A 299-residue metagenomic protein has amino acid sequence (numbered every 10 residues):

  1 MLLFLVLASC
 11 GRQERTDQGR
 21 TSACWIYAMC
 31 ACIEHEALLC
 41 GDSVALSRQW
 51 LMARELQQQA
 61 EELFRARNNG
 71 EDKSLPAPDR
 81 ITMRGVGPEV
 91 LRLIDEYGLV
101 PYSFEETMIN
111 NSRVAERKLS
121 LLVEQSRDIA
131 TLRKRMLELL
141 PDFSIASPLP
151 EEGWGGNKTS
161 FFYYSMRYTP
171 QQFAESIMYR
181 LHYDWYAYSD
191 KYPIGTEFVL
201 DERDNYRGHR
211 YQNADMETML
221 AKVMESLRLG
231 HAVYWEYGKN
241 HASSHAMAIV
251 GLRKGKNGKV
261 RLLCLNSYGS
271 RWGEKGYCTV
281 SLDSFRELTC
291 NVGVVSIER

Functional and structural regions predicted by a protein language model:
M1-Q13: Bacterial Sec-dependent signal peptides at the C-terminal "C-region" and cleavage site
G11-L63: Cross-family signature of deubiquitinases and ubiquitin-like deconjugating cysteine proteases
Q13, K134-R299: Active-site signature of cysteine proteases
Q13-S22, L75-T82, R207-N213: Second-shell loop/turn segments in exported
G19-E34, R80-R92, H245: Active-site nucleophilic cysteine motif
A23-I26, W50-A53, V90-R92, P101-F104 (+3 more regions): Structural recognition of the beta-strand scaffold that forms the well-ordered cores of secreted hydrolase catalytic
Y27, A31, H35-C40, L93-V100 (+3 more regions): Structured segments of extracytoplasmic/periplasmic soluble domains in secreted or envelope-associated proteins
V44-P148: Papain-like cysteine protease catalytic cores
